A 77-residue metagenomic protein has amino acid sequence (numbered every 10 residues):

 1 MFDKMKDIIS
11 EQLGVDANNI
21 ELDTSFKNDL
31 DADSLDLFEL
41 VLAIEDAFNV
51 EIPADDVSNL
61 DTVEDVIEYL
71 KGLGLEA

Functional and structural regions predicted by a protein language model:
M1-N18, G72-E76: Thiotemplate assembly-line natural product biosynthesis machinery
F2, L37, V50: Functionally critical, cavity-lining and gating residues within the transmembrane helices of 12-TM secondary
Q12-D31, F48-N59: Phosphopantetheine carrier-protein modules
D31-V41, V63: Amphipathic alpha-helical interaction surfaces in cytosolic regulatory modules
F48-A77: C-terminal structural segments of small proteins and small subunits
